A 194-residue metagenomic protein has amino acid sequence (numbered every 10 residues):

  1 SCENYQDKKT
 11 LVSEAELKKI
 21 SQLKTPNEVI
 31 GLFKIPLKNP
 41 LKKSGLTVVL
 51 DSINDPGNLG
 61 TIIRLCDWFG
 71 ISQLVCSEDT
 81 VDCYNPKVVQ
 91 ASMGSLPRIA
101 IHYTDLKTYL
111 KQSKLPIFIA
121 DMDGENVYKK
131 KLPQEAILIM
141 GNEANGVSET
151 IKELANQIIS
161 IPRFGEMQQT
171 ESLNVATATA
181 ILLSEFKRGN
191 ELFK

Functional and structural regions predicted by a protein language model:
S1, K9-L11, L32-F33, I101-H102 (+2 more regions): Short, hydrophobic beta-strand segments that form beta-sheet elements in well-ordered domains
S1-D55, K187, F193-K194: Arg/Lys-rich RNA-binding interfaces used to dock onto structured RNA substrates
C2, P40-G124: RNA substrate-binding interface of SAM-dependent RNA methyltransferases
N4-A15, G45, L115-I117, P133-I137 (+1 more regions): Active-site regions of enzymes building and remodeling cell-envelope glycoconjugates
V12-S13, D51, S77-E78, A100 (+1 more regions): Short beta->alpha connector loops at strand-helix junctions that form conserved, small/polar/Pro-enriched
E14-L17, D79-V81, L106, E143-N145 (+1 more regions): Short, acidic/turn-prone active-site loops that include or flank metal/cofactor- and phosphate-binding residues
L65-F69, C83-P97, E149-K194: Structured adenosyl-cofactor binding patch, chiefly the S-adenosyl-L-methionine
I119-Q169: Active-site/ligand-binding-proximal alpha/beta "capping" segment
